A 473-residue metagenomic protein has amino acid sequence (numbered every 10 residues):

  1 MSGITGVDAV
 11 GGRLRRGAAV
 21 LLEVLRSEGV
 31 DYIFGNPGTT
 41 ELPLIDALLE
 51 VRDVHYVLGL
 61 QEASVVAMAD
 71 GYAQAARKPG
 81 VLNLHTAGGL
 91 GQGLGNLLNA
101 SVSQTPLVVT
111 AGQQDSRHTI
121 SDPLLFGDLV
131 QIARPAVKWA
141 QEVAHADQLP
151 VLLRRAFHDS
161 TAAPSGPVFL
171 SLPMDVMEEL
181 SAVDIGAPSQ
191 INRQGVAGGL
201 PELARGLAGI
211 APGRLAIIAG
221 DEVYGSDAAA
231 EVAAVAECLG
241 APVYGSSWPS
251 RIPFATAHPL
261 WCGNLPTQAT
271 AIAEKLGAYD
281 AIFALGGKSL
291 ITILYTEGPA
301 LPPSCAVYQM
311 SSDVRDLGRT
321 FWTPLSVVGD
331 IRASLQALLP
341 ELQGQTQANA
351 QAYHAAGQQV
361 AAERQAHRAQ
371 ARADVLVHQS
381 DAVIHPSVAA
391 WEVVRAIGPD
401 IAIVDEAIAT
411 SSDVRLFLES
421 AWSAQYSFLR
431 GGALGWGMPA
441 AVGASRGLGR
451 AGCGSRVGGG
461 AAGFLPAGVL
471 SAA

Functional and structural regions predicted by a protein language model:
S2-G12, D147, V183-I185, A204-R205 (+1 more regions): Phosphate/pyrophosphate-binding active-site segments
S2-G6, D31-Y32, Q74-G95, N99-A111 (+6 more regions): Structural signature of the thiamine diphosphate
R13-L98, V102-S103: N-terminal cofactor/phosphate-binding cores enriched in small/glycine residues, especially glycine-rich loops such as
A18-L22, R26-D31, N36-T39, L44-L49 (+1 more regions): Active-site diphosphate/adenylate-binding microenvironment
F34-N36, T110-A111, S171, A241-S247 (+1 more regions): Short internal beta-strands
N36-G38, V57-A67, L82-L90, A144-H145 (+4 more regions): Active-site nucleophile and cofactor-binding loops and adjacent substrate-binding regions of central metabolic enzymes
T40-P43, S64-M68, G88-L97, S101 (+4 more regions): Short glycine/serine/threonine-rich phosphate/pyrophosphate-binding segments that cradle anionic phosphate groups
Q74, V223-Y308, F417, A421-A451 (+1 more regions): Glycine-rich, anion-gripping cofactor-binding loops and their flanking helix/strand elements in enzyme active sites
